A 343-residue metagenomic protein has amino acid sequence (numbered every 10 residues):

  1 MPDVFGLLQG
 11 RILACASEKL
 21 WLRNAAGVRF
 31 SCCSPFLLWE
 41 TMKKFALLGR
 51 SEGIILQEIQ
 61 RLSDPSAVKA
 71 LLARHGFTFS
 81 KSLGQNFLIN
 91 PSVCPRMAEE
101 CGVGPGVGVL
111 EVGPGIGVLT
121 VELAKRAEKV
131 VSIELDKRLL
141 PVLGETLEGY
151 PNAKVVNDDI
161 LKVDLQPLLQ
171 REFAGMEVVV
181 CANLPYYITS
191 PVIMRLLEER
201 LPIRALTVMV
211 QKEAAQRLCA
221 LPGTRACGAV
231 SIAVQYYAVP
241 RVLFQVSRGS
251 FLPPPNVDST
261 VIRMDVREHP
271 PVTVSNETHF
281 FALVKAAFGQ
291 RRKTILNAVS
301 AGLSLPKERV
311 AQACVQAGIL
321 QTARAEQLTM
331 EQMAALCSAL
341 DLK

Functional and structural regions predicted by a protein language model:
P2-L13: Extreme N-terminal basic, low-complexity initiation segments that serve as generic localization/processing leaders
C15, C32-C33: Cysteine-centered motifs
K43-A286, V315, E326, A335-L342: Catalytic cores of RNA-modifying enzymes
T260, M264-V266, V272-R309, L320 (+1 more regions): An accessory alpha-helical subdomain
